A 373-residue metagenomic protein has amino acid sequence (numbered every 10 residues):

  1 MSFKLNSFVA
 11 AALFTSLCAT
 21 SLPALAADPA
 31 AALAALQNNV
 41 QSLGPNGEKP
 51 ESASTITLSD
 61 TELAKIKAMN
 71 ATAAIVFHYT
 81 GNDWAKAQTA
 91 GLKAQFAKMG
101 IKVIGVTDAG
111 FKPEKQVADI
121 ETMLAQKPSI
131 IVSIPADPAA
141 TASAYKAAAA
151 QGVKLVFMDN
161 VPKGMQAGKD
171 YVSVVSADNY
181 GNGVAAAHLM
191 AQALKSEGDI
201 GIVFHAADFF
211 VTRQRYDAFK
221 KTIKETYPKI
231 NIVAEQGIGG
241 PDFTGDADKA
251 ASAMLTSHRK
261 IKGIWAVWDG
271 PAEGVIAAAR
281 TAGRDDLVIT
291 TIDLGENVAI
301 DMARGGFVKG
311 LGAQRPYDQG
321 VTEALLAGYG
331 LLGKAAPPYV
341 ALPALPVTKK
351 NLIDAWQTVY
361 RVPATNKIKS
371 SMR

Functional and structural regions predicted by a protein language model:
M1-L25: Gram-negative bacterial Sec-dependent N-terminal signal peptides
K4, L25-R373: A residue-level marker of the well-folded mature domains of exported/periplasmic proteins
